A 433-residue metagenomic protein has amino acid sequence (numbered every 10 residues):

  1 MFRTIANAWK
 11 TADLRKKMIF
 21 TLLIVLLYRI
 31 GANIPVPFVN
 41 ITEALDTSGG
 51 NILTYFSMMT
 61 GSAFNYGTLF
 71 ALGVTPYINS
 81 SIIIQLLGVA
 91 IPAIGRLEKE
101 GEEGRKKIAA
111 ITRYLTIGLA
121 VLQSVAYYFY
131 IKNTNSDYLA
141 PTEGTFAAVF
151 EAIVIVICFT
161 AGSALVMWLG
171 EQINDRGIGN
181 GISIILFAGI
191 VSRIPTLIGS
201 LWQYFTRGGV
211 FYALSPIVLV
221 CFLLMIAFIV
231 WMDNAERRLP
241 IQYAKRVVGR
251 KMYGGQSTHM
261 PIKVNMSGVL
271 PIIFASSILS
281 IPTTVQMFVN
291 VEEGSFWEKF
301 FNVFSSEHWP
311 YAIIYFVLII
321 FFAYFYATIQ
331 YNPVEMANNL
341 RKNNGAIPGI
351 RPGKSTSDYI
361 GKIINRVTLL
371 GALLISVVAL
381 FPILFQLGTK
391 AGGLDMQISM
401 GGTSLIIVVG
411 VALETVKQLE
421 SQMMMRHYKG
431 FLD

Functional and structural regions predicted by a protein language model:
M1-E98, E103-D433: N-terminal cationic and glycine-rich segments that engage phosphates or anionic surfaces
